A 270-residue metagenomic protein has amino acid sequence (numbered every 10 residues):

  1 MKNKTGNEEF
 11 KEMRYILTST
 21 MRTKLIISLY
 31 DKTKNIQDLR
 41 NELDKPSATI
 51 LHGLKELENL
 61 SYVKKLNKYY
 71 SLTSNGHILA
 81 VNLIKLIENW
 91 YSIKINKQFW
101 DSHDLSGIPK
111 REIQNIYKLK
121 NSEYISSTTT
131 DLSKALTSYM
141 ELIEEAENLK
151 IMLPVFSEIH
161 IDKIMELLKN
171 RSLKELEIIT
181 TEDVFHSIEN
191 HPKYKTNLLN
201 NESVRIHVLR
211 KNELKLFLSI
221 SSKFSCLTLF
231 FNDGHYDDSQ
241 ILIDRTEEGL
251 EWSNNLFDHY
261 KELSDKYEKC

Functional and structural regions predicted by a protein language model:
M1-Y91: Basic, Lys/Arg-rich alpha-helical nucleic-acid-recognition elements, primarily the DNA-binding modules of transcription
E9, L132-L136, H160-I161, S253: Amphipathic coiled-coil/heptad-repeat helices and related helical stalk/stem segments that mediate oligomerization
K32, P154-E158, N212: Short beta->alpha connector loops
K85-S138, N148-K150: Amphipathic alpha-helical dimerization/coiled-coil segments that flank or bridge DNA-binding/regulatory modules
Y139-T196: Primarily the HKD phosphodiesterase
E182-K223: HKD-type phospholipase D/PLD-like phosphodiesterase module
H207-G249, F257: HKD (HxKxxxxD) catalytic microenvironment of the phospholipase D
N254-C270: Cysteine/selenocysteine-centered motifs that mediate thiol-based redox chemistry or coordinate metal-sulfur cofactors
